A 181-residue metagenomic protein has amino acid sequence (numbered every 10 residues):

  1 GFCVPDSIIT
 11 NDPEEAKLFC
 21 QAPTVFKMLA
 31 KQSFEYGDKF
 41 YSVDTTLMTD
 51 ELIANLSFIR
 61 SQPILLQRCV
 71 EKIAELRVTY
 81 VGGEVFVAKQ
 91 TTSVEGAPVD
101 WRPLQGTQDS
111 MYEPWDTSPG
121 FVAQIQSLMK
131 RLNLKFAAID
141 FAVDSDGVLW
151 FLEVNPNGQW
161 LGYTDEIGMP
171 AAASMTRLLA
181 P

Functional and structural regions predicted by a protein language model:
G1-D6, N11-Q21: Conserved N-proximal alpha/beta basic substrate-recognition cap immediately N-terminal to, or forming the N-lobe
F2, I73, G82-G83, L134-F136 (+1 more regions): Coil-to-beta-strand transition motifs
D6, Q67-V70, K130-L132: Short, solvent-exposed secondary-structure boundary motifs
A16, C20-D116: Phosphate-binding site of ATP-dependent enzymes
Y112-A123, S127-L134, V143-P181: C-terminal active-site "lid" helix and adjoining low-complexity regulatory extension at the edge of ATP-using catalytic
I139-F141: Hydrophobic residue at the +6 position relative to the catalytic HRD Asp in the kinase catalytic loop
